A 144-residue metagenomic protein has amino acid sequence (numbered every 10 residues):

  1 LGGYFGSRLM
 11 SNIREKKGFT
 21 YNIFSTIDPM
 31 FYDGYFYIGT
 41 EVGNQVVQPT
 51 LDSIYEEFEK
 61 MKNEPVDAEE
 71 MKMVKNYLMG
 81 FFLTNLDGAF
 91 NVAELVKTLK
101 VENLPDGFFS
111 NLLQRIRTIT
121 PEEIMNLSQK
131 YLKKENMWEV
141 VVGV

Functional and structural regions predicted by a protein language model:
L1-S7: His/Glu-based metal-binding/catalytic segments typifying zinc-dependent metallopeptidases
R8-L9, N126: Short Gly/charged-rich anion-binding patches and loops
M10-N63, A68-I119, N136-G143: M16 family metallopeptidases and their MPP-like homologs
E122: Heme-based O2/NO sensor domains and their adjacent alpha-helical segments, primarily globin folds but also including
M125-V141: Bilobed periplasmic-binding protein-like "clamshell/Venus-flytrap" ligand-binding domains
